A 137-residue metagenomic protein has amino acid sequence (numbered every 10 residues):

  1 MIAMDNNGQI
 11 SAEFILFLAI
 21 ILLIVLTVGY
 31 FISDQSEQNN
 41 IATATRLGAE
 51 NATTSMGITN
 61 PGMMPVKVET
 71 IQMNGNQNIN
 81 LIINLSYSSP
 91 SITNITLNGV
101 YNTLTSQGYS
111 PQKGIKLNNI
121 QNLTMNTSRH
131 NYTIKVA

Functional and structural regions predicted by a protein language model:
M1-I32: N-terminal single-pass transmembrane signal-anchor helix
D34-A137: N-terminal export/assembly leader peptides and their processing motifs that target proteins to secretory
